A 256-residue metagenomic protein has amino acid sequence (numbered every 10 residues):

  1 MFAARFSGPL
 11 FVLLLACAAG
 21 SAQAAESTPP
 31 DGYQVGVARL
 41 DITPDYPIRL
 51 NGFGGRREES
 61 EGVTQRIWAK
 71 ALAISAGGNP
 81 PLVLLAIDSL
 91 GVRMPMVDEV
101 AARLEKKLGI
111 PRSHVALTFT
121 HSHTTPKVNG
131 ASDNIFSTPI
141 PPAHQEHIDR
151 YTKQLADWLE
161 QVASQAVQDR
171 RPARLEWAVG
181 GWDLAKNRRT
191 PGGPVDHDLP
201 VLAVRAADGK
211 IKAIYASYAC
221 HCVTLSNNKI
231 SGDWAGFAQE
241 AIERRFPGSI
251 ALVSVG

Functional and structural regions predicted by a protein language model:
M1-R5: N-terminal secretory signal peptides that target proteins for export/translocation
S7-A19: Bacterial N-terminal signal peptides
A25-T118, S122-G256: Conserved beta-alpha junction segments in alpha/beta enzyme cores
